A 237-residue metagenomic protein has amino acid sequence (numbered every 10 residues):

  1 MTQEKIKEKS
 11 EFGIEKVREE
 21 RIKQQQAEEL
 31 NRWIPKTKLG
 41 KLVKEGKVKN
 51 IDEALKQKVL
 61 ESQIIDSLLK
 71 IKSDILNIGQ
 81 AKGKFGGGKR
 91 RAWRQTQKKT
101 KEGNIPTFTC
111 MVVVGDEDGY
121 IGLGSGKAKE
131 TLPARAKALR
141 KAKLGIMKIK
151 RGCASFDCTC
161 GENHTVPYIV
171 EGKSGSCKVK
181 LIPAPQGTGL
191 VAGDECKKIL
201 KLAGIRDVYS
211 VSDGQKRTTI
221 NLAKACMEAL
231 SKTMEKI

Functional and structural regions predicted by a protein language model:
M1-I237: Ribosome-associated RNA-binding proteins
